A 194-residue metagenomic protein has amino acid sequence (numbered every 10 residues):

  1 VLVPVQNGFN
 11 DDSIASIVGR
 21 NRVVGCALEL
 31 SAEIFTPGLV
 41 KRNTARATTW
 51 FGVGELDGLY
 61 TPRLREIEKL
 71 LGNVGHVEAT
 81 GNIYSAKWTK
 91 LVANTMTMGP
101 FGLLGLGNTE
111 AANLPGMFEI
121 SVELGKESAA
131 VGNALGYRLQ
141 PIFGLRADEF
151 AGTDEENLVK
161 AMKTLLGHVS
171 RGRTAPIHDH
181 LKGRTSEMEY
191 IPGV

Functional and structural regions predicted by a protein language model:
V1: Rossmann-like NAD(P)-binding element
V5-K90, T95-M96, F101: Rossmann-fold dinucleotide-binding core
S13, R63-E66, K87, G116 (+2 more regions): Exposed alpha-helical structural elements
V77-T80, G102, E110, L135-P141: Short, structured loop/turn "capping" segments at alpha-beta junctions
Y84-A112, G116-A130: Active-site-proximal catalytic alpha-helix in oxidoreductases
V122-V194: NAD(P)-dependent Rossmann-like dehydrogenase/reductase catalytic/cofactor-binding core
